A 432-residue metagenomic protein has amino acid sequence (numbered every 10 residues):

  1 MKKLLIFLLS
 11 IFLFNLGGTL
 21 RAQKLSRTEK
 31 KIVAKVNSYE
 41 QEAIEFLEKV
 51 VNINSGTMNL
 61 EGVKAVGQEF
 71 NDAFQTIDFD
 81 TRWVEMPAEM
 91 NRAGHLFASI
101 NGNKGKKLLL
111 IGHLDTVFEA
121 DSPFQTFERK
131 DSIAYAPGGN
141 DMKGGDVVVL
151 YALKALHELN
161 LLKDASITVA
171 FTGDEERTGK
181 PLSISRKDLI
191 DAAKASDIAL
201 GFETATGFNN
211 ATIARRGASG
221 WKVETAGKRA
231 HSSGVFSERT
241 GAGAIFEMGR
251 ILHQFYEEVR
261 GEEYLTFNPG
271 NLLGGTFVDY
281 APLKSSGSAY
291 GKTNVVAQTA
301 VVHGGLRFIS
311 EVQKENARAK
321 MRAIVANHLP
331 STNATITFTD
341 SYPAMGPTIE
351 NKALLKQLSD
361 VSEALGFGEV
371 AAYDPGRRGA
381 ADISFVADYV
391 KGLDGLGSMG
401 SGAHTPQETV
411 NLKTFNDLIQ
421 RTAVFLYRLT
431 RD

Functional and structural regions predicted by a protein language model:
M1-L25: Bacterial Sec-dependent N-terminal signal peptides
Q23-K31, E45, S55, A73 (+1 more regions): Metal-dependent amide/peptide-bond hydrolase catalytic core, centered on the "pita-bread" metallohydrolase fold
Q23-P137, H157-L162: Acidic/His- and Gly-rich active-site-bordering loop/insert found across diverse amide/peptide-bond hydrolases
M86-E89, A211-R215, K292-V295, D374-G376: Short Gly/Pro-enriched turn/cap motifs at secondary-structure boundaries
L110, K130-K180, W221-T225, G234-E258 (+2 more regions): Alpha-helical metal-binding/catalytic segments enriched in His/Glu/Asp
F118, L161, I213-G217, T293-A297 (+1 more regions): Short glycine/proline-enriched loop/turn "hinge" motifs that connect secondary-structure elements and lie
E119-R129, A214-A218, P282-G287: Short, flexible, mixed-charge acidic loops at enzyme active sites
M142-A218, F277-K284, T430-D432: Acidic/histidine-rich catalytic neighborhood of metal-dependent amide-processing enzymes
